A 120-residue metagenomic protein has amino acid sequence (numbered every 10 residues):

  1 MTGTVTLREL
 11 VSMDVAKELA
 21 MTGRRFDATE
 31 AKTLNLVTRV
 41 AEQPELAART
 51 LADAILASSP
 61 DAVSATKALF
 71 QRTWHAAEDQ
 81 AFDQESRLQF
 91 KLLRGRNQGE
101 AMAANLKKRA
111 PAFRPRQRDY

Functional and structural regions predicted by a protein language model:
M1-A20, T33-L34, A47-L51: CoA-thioester-processing core
T4, M13-A16, A52, A62-K67 (+2 more regions): A general structural signal for well-ordered alpha-helical segments in protein cores
L7, A31, T66, N105: Terminal peptide-recognition signature
M21-T22, G95: Transmembrane alpha-helical core positions of polytopic small-molecule transporters
G23-E30: Acidic, divalent-metal-coordinating active-site segment for phosphoryl/phosphodiester hydrolysis, typified by short
A28, V37-D83, K91, R96 (+1 more regions): C-terminal long alpha-helix characteristic of the crotonase
L34-N35, K108: Structural motif
